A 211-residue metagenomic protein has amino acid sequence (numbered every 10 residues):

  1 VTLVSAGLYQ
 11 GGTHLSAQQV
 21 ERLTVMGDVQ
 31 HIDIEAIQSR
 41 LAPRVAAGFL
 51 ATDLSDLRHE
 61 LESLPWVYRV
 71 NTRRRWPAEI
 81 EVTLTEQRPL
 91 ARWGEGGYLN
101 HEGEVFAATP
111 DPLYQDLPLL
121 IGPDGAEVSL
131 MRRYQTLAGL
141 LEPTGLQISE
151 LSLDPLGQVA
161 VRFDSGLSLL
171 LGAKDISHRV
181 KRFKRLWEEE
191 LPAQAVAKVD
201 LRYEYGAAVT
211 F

Functional and structural regions predicted by a protein language model:
V1-T2, F211: Extreme N-terminal "leader" segments
T2-D28, G48-G97, G145, S149-E150 (+1 more regions): Periplasmic polypeptide-binding modules associated with outer-membrane biogenesis and secretion
H14-Q19, L113-Y114, A193: A short, polar/charged loop/turn motif at coil->beta-strand junctions and beta-hairpin connectors
M26-P65, P110, D116-R132, K174 (+1 more regions): Periplasmic/extracytosolic POTRA-like scaffold domains at the N-termini of outer-membrane and outer-envelope
G27-V29, L84-R88, G122, F163-S165 (+3 more regions): Flexible glycine-/small-residue-rich
I80-G157, R162-S168: Extracytoplasmic segments of membrane-associated envelope/inner-membrane machinery
K174-F211: Extracytoplasmic/luminal low-complexity segments enriched in Pro/Gly and acidic/polar residues that act as flexible
